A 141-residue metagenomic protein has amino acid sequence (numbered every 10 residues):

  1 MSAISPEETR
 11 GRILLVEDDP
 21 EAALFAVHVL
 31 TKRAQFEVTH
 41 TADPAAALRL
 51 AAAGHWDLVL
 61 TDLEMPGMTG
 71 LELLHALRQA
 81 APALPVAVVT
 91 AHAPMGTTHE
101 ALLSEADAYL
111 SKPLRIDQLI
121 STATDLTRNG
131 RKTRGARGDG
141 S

Functional and structural regions predicted by a protein language model:
P20, L63-E64, H92: The short loop immediately C-terminal to the conserved phospho-acceptor aspartate in CheY-like receiver
P20-T39: Two-component/phosphorelay signaling modules centered on CheY-like receiver
H40-L58, Q79: Acidic, metal-coordinating helix/loop segments flanking the phosphotransfer/catalytic sites of two-component signaling
D43, T69-E72: Acidic catalytic/metal-coordinating carboxylates
L71-P82: Short amphipathic alpha-helix used as the core "switch/output" element in two-component signaling
E72, A93-A108: Alpha4 helix (beta4-alpha4-beta5 surface) of REC/receiver domains from two-component response regulators
L114-T124: C-terminal output helix
